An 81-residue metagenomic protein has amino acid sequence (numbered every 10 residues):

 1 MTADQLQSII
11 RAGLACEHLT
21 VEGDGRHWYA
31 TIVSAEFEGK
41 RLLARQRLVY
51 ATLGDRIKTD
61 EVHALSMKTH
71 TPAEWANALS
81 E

Functional and structural regions predicted by a protein language model:
M1-C16: N-proximal, solvent-exposed amphipathic alpha-helical segments enriched in charged/polar residues
L6, I10, R45-D60: Short, non-transmembrane amphipathic alpha-helical segments
G13-Y29: Short edge beta-strands and adjacent turn/loop segments
R26, A35-F37, P72: Residue-level signature for short turns and capping positions that connect secondary-structure elements
H27, Q46, H63: Histidine-centered active-site/metal-ligand motif
I32-Q46: A short interface-forming secondary-structure element
A51-E81: C-terminal structural segments of small proteins and small subunits
